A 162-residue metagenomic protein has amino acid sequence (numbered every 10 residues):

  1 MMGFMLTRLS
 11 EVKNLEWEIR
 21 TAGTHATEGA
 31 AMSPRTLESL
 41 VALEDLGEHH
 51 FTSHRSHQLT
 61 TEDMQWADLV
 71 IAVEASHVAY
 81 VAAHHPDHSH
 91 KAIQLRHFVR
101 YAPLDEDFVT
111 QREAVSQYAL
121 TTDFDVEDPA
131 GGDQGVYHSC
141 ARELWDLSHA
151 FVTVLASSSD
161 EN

Functional and structural regions predicted by a protein language model:
M1-A67, S76-A79, T153-E161: Conserved active-site segments centered on acidic
E28, T36, D63, D68 (+4 more regions): Solvent-exposed, flexible loop/coil residues
A75-S76, H97: Beta-hairpin (beta-strand-turn-beta-strand) motif
V81-N162: Phosphate-binding/catalytic loops
